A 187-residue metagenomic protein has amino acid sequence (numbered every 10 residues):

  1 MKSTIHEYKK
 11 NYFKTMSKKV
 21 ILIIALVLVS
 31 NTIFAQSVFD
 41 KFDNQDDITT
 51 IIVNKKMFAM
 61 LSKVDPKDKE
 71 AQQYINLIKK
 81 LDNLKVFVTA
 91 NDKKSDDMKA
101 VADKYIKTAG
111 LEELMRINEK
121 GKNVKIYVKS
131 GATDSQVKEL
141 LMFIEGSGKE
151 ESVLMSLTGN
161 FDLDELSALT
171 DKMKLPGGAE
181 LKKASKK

Functional and structural regions predicted by a protein language model:
M1-K41: Bacterial Sec-dependent N-terminal signal peptides
D40, K55, I106-G110, I117-G121 (+2 more regions): Contiguous interface-forming segments/domains that mediate binding rather than catalysis
D40-A102: Early exported N-terminus immediately downstream of N-terminal targeting peptides
L77, L81-L84, K104-T108, L169-K172 (+1 more regions): Structured segments of extracytoplasmic/periplasmic soluble domains in secreted or envelope-associated proteins
V86-K125: Mid-length scaffold segments of soluble, non-membrane domains
G121-E139: Acidic, glycine-rich flexible loop segments
T133-L166: A short, solvent-exposed beta-edge/loop patch
G159-K187: C-terminal partner/receptor-binding element of secreted or periplasmic proteins
